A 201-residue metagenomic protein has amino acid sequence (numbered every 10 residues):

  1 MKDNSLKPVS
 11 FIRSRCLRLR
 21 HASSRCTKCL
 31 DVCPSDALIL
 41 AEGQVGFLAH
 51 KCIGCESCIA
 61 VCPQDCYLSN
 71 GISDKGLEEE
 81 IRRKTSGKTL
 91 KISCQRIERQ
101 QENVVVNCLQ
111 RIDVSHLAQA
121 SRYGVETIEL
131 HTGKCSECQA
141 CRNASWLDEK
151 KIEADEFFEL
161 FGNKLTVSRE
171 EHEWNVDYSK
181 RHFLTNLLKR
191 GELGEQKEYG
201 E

Functional and structural regions predicted by a protein language model:
M1-T27, R83-E201: Non-ligating segments of multi-cofactor redox enzymes
R13, S35, A49: Aromatic-flanked redox-active Cys/Sec active sites in thiol-based oxidoreductases, especially the WC-centered
R20, G46-A49: Short, solvent-exposed loop/turn positions at domain surfaces that link secondary-structure elements or cap domain
S24-G46, S57-D74: Iron-sulfur cluster-binding cysteine motifs and their immediate structural context in ferredoxin-like electron-transfer
V32, L48-P63, K75-S93: Short microdomains enriched in Cys/His and/or Lys/Arg
V45, C52-V61, Y178-L187: Basic (Lys/Arg-enriched) interaction patch that binds polyanionic ligands
L68-E79, Q196-G200: Repeat-unit-sized solenoid/scaffold elements
